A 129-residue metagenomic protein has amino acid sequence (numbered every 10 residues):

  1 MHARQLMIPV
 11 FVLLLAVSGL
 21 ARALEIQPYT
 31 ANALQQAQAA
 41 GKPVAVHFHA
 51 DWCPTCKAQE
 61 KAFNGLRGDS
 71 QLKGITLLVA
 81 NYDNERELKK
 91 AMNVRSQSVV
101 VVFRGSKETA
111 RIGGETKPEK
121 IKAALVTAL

Functional and structural regions predicted by a protein language model:
M1-V10: Bacterial N-terminal signal peptides that target proteins for export
A16-L20: N-terminal signal peptide c-region/cleavage motif recognized by signal peptidases
I26-K42: A short beta-strand-turn-helix
A39-D51: Short active-site neighborhood of thiol/selenol oxidoreductases, capturing the structured segment around
K57-S70: Typically the conserved alpha-helix immediately C-terminal to a functionally engaged Cys/Sec in thioredoxin-like
Q71-R86: Thiol-based oxidoreductase modules, predominantly thioredoxin-like and allied folds used for disulfide exchange
M92-V101: Structural micro-motif
R104-L129: Non-catalytic, surface beta->alpha helical segment in thiol-disulfide oxidoreductase systems
